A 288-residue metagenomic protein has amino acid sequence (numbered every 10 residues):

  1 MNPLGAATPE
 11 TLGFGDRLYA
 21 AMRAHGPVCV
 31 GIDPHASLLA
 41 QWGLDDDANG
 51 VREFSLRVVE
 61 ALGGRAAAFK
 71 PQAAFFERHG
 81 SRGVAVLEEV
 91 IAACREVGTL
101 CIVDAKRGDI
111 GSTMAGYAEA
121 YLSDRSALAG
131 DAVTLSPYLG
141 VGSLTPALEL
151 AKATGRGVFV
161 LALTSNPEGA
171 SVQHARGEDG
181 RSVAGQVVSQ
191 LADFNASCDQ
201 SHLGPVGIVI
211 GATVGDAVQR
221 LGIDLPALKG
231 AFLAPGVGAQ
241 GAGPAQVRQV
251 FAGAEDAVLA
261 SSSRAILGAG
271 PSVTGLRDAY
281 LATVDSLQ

Functional and structural regions predicted by a protein language model:
N2-E89, A93-E96, L100-I102, D179 (+1 more regions): Conserved N-terminal beta1-alpha1 strand-loop-helix module at the mouth
M22-R23, V59-R65, I91-E96, L148-T154 (+2 more regions): Acidic (Asp/Glu)-rich catalytic clusters
A24-V28, G64-A67, V97-T99, A129-D131 (+4 more regions): Short, well-ordered coil/turn segments that N-cap beta-strands
V30, F69, D104, V133 (+2 more regions): Conserved, mostly hydrophobic/aromatic
A36, A105, D109-G207: Conserved anion-binding
R78-A93, I110-G116, L139-K152, T213-I223 (+1 more regions): Active-site-adjacent beta->alpha loops and helix N-cap segments on the catalytic face of soluble alpha/beta enzymes
I208, A212-S261, A265: A C-terminal functional module that forms or caps the active site or interfaces directly with catalytic machinery
V247-A257, I266-Q288: C-terminal helical cap(s) of enzyme catalytic domains, especially alpha/beta-barrels
